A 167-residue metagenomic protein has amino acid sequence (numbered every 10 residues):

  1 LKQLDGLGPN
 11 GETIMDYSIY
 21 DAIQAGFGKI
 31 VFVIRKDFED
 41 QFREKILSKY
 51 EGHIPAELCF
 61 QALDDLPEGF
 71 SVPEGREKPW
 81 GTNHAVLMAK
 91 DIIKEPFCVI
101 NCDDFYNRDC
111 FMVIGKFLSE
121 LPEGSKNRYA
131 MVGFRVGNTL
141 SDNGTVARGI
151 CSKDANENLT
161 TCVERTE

Functional and structural regions predicted by a protein language model:
L1-L47, I54-A56, Q61: N-terminal glycine-rich phosphate-binding loop and ensuing alpha1 helix
K2-G8, V72-R76, V146: Short glycine-enriched, charge-decorated loop/helix-capping segments at active-site entrances that position
M15, A89, D103, R135: Residue-level signal for inorganic ion chemistry
F32, L58, V99, M131-V132: Structural beta-sheet core signal
Q41-H53, F111-E120: Short, electropositive alpha-helical surface patch
Y50-P96: Short phosphate-binding loop-to-helix
E95-F105: Short beta-strand-to-loop acidic/aromatic patch adjacent to the donor-nucleotide binding site
R108-E167: Conserved core of the sugar-phosphate nucleotidyltransferase
